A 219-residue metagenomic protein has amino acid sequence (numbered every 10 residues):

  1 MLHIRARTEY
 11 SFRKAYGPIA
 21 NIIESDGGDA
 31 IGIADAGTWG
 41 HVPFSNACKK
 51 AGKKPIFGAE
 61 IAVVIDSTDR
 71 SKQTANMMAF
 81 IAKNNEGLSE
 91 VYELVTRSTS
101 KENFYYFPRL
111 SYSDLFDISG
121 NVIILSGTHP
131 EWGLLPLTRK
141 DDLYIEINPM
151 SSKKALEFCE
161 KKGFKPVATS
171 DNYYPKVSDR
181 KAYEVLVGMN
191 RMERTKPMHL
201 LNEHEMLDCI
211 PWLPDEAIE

Functional and structural regions predicted by a protein language model:
M1-Y10, K14-A30, A62-Y144, Y174 (+1 more regions): Conserved active-site carboxylates
L2, G32, F57, P166-A168: Residue-level marker for buried hydrophobic side chains located in beta-strands that build the well-ordered beta-sheet
A15-G17, A36-C48, M150-E157: Active-site-adjacent beta->alpha loops and helix N-cap segments on the catalytic face of soluble alpha/beta enzymes
G27, S45, K49, L137-R139 (+2 more regions): Anion (oxyanion) recognition and catalysis
D35, D171: Active-site glycine-centered loops adjacent to acidic/histidine catalytic or metal-binding residues that shape
A51-K53, G163-F164: A short helix->loop->beta-strand "cap" motif at the edges of active sites that frequently abuts
I56-A62: Glycine-rich, aromatic-flanked loop segments that form ligand/cofactor-binding clefts across common enzyme folds
M150-F164, P175-R180: Conserved catalytic block of serine-dependent lipid acyl chemistry
